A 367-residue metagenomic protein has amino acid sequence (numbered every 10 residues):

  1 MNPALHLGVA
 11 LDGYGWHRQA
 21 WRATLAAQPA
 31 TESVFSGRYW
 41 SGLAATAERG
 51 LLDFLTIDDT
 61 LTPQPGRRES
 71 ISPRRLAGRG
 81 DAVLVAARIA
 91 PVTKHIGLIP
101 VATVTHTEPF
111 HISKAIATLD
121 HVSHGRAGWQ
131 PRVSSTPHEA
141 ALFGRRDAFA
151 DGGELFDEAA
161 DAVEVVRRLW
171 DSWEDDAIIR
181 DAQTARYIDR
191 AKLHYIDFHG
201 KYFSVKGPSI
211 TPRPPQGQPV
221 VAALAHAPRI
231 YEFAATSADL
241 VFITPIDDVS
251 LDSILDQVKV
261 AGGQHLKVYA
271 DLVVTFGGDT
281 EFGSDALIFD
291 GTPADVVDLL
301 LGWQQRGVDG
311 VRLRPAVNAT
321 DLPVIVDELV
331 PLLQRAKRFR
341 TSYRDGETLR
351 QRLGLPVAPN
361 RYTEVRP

Functional and structural regions predicted by a protein language model:
M1-T31, H95, P137-F143, K192-L224 (+2 more regions): N-terminal small/glycine-rich loop or linker at the start of catalytic domains across soluble metabolic enzymes
M1-V92, Q216-P219, V365-P367: N-terminal beta1-alpha1-beta2 module of alpha/beta enzyme domains
L5-L11, L55-I57, I96-A102, G125-P131 (+4 more regions): Hydrophobic faces of well-ordered beta-strands that scaffold small-molecule active sites in alpha/beta enzyme cores
L7, A47, L51, I89 (+7 more regions): Conserved, mostly hydrophobic/aromatic
A10-F35, T105-Y195, L240, V249-S250 (+1 more regions): Flexible, glycine-rich active-site loops centered on histidine and acidic residues that chelate a metal or position
E32-A47, I112, A223-T236, I288-Q304: Short, acidic/polar
A141-D147, D151, A162-R168, L251-K259 (+2 more regions): C-terminal helical cap(s) of enzyme catalytic domains, especially alpha/beta-barrels
H199-Y202, S209-G263: Long hydrophobic segments that form regular secondary structure
